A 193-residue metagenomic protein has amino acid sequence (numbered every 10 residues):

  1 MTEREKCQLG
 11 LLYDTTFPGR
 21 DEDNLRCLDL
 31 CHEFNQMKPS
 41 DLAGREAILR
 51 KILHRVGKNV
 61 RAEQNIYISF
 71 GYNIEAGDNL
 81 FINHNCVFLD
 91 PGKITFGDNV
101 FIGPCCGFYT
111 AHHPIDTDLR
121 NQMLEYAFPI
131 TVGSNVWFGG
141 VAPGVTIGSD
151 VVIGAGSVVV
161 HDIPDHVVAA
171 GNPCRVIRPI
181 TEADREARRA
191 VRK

Functional and structural regions predicted by a protein language model:
M1-N59, C174-K193: Terminal amphipathic alpha-helical/low-complexity segments used for targeting or macromolecular assembly
I66-A76, F81-T146, N172-P173, I177-A190: Flexible, glycine/small-residue-enriched loop-and-beta-strand segment within the central core of proteins
V152, V168-A170: Short-chain dehydrogenase/reductase
